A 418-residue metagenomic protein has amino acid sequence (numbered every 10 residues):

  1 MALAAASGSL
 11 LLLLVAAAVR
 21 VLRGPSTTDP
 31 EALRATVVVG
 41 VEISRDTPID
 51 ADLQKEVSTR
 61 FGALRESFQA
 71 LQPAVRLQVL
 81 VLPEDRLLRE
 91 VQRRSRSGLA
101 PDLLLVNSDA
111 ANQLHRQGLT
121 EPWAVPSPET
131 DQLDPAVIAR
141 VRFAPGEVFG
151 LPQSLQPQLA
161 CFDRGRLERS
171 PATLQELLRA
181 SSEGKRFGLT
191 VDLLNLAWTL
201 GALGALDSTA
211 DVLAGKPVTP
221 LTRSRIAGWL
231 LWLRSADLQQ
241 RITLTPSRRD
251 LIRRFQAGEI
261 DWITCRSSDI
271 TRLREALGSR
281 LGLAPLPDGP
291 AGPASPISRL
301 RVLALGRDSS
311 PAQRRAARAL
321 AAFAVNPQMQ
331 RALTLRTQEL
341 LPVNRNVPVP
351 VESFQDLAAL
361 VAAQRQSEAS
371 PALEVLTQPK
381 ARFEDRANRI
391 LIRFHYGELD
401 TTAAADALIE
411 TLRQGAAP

Functional and structural regions predicted by a protein language model:
M1-A110, Q414-P418: Conserved N-terminal structural module of periplasmic/extracytoplasmic solute-binding proteins
V106-L159, R169, A284: Hinge/lid segment of periplasmic solute-binding proteins
A110-H115, Q256, T264-R280: A ligand-binding cleft/hinge motif common to bilobed small-molecule-binding domains
V125-L133, K185-F187, D207-G228, E275 (+1 more regions): Short, solvent-exposed loop/beta-turn-alpha elements that line the ligand-binding surface or hinge of extracytoplasmic
F149-Q153, Q158, Q175-T219, R225 (+1 more regions): Extracytoplasmic/periplasmic solute-binding protein
G215-R248: Glycine-centered hinge/linker elements that transmit conformational signals in sensory and ligand-binding systems
R274-L340: Extracytoplasmic/periplasmic substrate-recognition and gating elements
L335-R389, R393: Long, aromatic- and glycine/proline-rich binding clefts that accommodate carbohydrate-like moieties
